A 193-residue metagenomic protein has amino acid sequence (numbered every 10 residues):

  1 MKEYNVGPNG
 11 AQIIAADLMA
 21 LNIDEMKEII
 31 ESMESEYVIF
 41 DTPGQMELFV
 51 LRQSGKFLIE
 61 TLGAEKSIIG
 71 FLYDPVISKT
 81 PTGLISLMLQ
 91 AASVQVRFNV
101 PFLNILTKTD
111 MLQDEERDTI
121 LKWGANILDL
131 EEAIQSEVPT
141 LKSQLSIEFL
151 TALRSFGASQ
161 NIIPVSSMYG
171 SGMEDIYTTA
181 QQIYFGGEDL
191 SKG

Functional and structural regions predicted by a protein language model:
M1-F57, G63-I68: Nucleotide-state-sensitive switch-loop elements of NTP-binding domains
D17-A20, K27-E28, L84, G157 (+1 more regions): Expand to "…catalyze enediolate/carbanion chemistry for C-C bond making/breaking, isomerization, decarboxylation
M33, Y37-I39, I68, D74-V76 (+1 more regions): Core catalytic machinery and nucleic-acid-binding channels of phosphodiester-processing enzymes
S35, F156-N161: A short helix-to-beta-strand connector/capping loop
F40, Q160-G170: Phosphate-binding beta-loop-alpha motif at adenosine-nucleotide cofactor sites
E47-S155: Conserved catalytic-core segment of NTP-binding enzymes
E132-S136, E188-G193: Interdomain boundary/hinge elements
M168-Y184: Conserved GTPase G-domain signal focused on the G5
